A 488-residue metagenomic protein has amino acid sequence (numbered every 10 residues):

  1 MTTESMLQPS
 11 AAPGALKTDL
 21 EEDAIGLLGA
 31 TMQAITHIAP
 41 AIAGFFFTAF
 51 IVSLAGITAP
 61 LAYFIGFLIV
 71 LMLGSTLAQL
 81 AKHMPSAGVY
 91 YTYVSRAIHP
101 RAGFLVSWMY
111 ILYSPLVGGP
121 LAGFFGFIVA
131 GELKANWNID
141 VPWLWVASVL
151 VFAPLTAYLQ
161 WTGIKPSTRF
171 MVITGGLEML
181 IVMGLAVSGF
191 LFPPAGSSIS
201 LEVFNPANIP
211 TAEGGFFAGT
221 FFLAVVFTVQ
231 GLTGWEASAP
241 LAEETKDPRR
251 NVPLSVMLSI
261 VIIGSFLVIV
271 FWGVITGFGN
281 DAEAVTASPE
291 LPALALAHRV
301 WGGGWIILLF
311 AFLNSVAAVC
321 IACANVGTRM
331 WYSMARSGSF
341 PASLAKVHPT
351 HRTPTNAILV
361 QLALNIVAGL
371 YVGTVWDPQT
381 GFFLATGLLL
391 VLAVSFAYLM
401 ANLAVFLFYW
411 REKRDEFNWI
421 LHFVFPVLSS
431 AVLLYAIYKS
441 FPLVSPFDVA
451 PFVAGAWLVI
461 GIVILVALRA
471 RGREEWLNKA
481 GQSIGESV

Functional and structural regions predicted by a protein language model:
M1-T58, L71-S75, R471-V488: Membrane-interface "cap" regions at the ends of multi-pass membrane proteins
E4, Y91-S95, R101, A122-A147 (+6 more regions): Helix-loop-helix connectors at the membrane interface of multi-pass transporters/channels
L16-T18, A59-P60, W137-L144, I173-F310: Helix-loop-helix junctions that connect adjacent transmembrane segments in multi-pass membrane transporters
F46-S53, A62, L71-A153, A157-W161 (+3 more regions): Hydrophobic transmembrane alpha-helices that form the core helical bundles of multi-pass secondary transporters
T92-V94, H99, G131-N136, A207-T211 (+2 more regions): TM-loop-TM module centered on a large, flexible mid-protein loop between adjacent transmembrane helices in multi-pass
L144-L201, T233, S255-V261, A393-F396 (+3 more regions): Membrane-interface loop-to-helix entry segments
F170-T174, L344-H351, S395-P446: C-terminal membrane-solvent junction of multi-pass transporters and transport-like membrane proteins
A385-A397, I420-V488: A generic transmembrane alpha-helix motif of multi-pass inner-membrane proteins
